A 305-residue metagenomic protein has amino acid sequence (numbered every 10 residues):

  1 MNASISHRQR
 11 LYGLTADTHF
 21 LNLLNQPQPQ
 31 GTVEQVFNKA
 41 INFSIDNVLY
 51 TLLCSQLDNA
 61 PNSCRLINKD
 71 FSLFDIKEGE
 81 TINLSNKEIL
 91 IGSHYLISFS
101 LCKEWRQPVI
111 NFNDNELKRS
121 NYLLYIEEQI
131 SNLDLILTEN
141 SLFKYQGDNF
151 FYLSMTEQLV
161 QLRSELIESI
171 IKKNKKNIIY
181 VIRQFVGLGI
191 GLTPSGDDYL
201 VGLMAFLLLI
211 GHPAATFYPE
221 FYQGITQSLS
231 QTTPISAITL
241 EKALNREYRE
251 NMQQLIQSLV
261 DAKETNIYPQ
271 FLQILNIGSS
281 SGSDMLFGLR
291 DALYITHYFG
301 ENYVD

Functional and structural regions predicted by a protein language model:
M1-I170, K175, I179-G187, P194-G196 (+2 more regions): Phosphate/adenylate-binding glycine loop and adjacent helical scaffold
N132-E139, S169-K172, L188, I210 (+4 more regions): Surface-exposed polar/charged interaction patches
Q158, E247, S281: Catalytic cores of large soluble enzymes that bind and process phosphate-bearing ligands
S164, I179, D197-V201, Q253 (+1 more regions): Non-catalytic, well-ordered alpha-helical scaffold segments
E165, Q184, A205, Q254 (+2 more regions): Alpha-helical scaffold segments in soluble metabolic enzymes
S169-A243: A contiguous, surface-oriented mixed alpha/beta subdomain in the mid-to-C-terminal portion of proteins that forms
T232-V260: A structural-propensity feature for long, helix-poor, extended segments
N251-M252, S258-D305: Acidic, carboxylate-rich catalytic segments that either coordinate divalent cations
